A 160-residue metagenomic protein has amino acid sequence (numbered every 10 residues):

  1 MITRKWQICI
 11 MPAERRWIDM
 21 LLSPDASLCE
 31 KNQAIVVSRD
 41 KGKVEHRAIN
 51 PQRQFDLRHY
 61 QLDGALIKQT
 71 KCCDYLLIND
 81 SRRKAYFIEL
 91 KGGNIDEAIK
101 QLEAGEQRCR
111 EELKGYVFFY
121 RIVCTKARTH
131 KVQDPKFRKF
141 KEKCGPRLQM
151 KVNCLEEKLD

Functional and structural regions predicted by a protein language model:
M1-P51, G64: N-terminal catalytic cores of peptidoglycan-degrading enzymes
R4-D19, F119-D160: Domain-level recognition of nuclease-like catalytic cores that cleave nucleotide substrates
D25-Q33, S38-K43, Q54, G115-Y116 (+3 more regions): Intrinsically disordered, low-complexity Ser/Thr/Pro/Gly-rich regulatory segments
K41-S81: Active-site metal-binding core of divalent-cation-utilizing nuclease and nuclease-like domains
L66-K68, N94-L102, H130-Q133: Active-site-adjacent loop/helix micro-motif of nuclease/hydrolase catalytic cores
Y75-L77, K84-G92: Conserved catalytic cores of phosphodiester-cleaving nucleases, focusing on short active-site segments
K84, V117-F119: Residues at the starts of beta-strands that form the adenosine-phosphate
K100-L113: Histidine-anchored nucleotide/phosphate-binding helix
